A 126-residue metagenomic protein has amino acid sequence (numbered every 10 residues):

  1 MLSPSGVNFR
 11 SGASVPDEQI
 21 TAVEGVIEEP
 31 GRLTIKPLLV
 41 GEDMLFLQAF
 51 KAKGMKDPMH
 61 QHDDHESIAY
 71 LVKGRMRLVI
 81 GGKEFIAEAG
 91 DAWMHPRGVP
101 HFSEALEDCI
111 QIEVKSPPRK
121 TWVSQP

Functional and structural regions predicted by a protein language model:
M1-L45, P58, S124-P126: A short, N-terminal "cap"/entry segment at the start of jelly-roll beta-barrel domains of the cupin/DSBH fold
L45-H62: Conserved short histidine dyad/triad with adjacent acidic residue
K56-P58, A92-W93, R97-F102: Histidine-centered metal-chelating micro-motifs
D64-M76, G81: Glycine- and acidic-residue-biased ligand/ion/polar-headgroup-sensing regions
V72-K73, E88-A89, E107: A cytosolic small-molecule/anion-sensing beta-strand core signal
R75-R77, E84, P100, I110: Structural motif
G81-R97: Short acidic-glycine-tyrosine-enriched beta hairpin
R97-T121: Ligand-binding loop in jelly-roll beta-barrel domains
